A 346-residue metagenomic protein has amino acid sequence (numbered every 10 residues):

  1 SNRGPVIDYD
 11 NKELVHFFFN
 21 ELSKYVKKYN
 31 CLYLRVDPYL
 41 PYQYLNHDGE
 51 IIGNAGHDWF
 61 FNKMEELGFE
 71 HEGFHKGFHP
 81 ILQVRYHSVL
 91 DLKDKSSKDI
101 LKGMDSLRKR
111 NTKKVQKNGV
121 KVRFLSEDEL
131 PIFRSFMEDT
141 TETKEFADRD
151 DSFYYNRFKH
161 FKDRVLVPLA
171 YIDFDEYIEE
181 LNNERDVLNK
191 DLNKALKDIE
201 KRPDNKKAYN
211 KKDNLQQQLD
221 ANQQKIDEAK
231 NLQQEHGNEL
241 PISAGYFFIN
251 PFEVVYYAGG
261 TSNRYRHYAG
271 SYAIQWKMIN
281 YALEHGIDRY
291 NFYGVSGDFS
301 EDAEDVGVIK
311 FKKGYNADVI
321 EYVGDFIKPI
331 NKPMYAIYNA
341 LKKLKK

Functional and structural regions predicted by a protein language model:
N2-P80, I242-A244, I249-Y315: Acyl-donor binding region in acyl/amide transferases
G4-P5, P80, L90, K98 (+4 more regions): Flexible, active-site-adjacent loop/turn segments at secondary-structure boundaries
V36, F74, L125, D151 (+2 more regions): Residue-level detector of family-conserved "landmark" positions at structurally sensitive sites
P41-Q43, G56-H57, F69-I81, H87-R266: A conserved beta-strand-loop-helix scaffold within acyl/acetyltransferase catalytic domains
Y44, L82, F133, S300 (+1 more regions): Short secondary-structure boundary/hinge segments and terminal tails
D48-I52, Y86-V89, D139-T140, E304-G307 (+1 more regions): Short low-complexity, flexible loop/linker segments enriched in glycine and/or proline with clustered acidic
G294-K346: C-terminal catalytic domain of photolyase/cryptochrome flavoproteins, centering on the FAD-binding pocket
